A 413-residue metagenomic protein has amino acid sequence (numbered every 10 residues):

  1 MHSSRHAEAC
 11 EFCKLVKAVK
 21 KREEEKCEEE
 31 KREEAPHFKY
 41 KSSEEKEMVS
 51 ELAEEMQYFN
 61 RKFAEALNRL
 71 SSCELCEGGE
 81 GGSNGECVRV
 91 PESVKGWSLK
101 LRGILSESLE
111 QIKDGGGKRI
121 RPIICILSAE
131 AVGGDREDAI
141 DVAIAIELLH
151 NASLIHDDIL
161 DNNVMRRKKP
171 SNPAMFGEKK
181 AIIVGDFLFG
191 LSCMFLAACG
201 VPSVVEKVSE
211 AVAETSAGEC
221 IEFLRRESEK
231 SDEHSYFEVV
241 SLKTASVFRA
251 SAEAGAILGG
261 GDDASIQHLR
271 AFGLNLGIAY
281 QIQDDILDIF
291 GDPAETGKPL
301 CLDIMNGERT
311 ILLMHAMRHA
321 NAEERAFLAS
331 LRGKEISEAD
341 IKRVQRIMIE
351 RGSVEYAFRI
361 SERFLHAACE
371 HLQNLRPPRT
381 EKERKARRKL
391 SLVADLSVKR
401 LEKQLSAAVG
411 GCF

Functional and structural regions predicted by a protein language model:
H2-F413: All-alpha prenyltransferase/terpene-synthase fold signal
